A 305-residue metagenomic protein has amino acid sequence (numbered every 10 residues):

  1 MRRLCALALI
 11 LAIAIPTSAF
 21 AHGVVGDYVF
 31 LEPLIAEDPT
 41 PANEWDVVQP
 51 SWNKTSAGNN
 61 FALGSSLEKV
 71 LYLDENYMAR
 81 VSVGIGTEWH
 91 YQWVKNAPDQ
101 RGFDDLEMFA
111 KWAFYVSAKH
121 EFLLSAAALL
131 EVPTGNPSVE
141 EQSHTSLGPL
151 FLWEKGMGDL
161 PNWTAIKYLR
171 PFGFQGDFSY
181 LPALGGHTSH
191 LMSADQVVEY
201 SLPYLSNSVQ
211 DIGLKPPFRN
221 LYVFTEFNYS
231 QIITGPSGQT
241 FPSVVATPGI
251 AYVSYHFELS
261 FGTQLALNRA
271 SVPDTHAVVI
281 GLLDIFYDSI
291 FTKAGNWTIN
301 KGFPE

Functional and structural regions predicted by a protein language model:
M1-L4: Positively charged n-region of N-terminal signal peptides that target proteins for export
A6-P16: Bacterial N-terminal signal peptides
A21-G185, S189-E305: Transmembrane beta-barrel domains of Gram-negative outer membranes and organellar outer membranes
